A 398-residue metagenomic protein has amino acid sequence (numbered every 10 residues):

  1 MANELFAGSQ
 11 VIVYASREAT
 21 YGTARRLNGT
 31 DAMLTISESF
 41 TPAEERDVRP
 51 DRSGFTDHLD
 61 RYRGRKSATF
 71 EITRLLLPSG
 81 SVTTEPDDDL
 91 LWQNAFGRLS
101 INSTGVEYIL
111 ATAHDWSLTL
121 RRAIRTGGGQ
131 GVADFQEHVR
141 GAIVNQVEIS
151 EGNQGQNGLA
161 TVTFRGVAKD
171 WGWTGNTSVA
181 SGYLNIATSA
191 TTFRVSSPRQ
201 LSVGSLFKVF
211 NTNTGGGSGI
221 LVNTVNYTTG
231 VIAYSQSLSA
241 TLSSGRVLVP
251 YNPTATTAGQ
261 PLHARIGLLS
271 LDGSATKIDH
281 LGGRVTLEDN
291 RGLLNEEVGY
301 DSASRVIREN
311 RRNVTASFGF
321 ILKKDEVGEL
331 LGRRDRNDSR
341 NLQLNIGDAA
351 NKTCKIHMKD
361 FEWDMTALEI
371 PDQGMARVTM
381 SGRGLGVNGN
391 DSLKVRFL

Functional and structural regions predicted by a protein language model:
M1-L398: Signature of extracytoplasmic/envelope-associated structural regions
